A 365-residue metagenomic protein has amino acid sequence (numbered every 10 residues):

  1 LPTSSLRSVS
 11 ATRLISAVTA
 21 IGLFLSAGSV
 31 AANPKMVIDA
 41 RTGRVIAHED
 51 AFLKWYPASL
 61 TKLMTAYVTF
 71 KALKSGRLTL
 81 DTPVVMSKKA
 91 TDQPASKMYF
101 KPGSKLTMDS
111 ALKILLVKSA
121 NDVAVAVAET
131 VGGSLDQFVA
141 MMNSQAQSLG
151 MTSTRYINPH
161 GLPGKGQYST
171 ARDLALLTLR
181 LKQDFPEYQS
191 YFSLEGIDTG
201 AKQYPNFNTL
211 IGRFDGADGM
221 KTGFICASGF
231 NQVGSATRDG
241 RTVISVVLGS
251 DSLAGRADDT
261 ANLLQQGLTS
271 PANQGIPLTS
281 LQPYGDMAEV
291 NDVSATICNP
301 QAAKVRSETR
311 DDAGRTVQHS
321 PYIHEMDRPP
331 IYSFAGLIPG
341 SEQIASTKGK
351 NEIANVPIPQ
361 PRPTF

Functional and structural regions predicted by a protein language model:
P2-A17: Bacterial N-terminal signal peptides that target proteins for export
R13-I15, S59, G216: Hydrophobic alpha-helical transmembrane segments of integral membrane proteins, especially multi-pass transporters
S16-A17, A40, D198, F214: Short, positively charged
A17-L25, I358-F365: N-terminal pre-domains immediately preceding structured catalytic cores
G22-R172, L179-Q183: Active-site-adjacent loops and short helices of periplasmic peptidoglycan-processing enzymes
T152-R155, P163-Y168, R172-F365: Domain-terminus/edge residues, biased toward the C-terminal soluble/receptor-binding domains of extracytoplasmic
